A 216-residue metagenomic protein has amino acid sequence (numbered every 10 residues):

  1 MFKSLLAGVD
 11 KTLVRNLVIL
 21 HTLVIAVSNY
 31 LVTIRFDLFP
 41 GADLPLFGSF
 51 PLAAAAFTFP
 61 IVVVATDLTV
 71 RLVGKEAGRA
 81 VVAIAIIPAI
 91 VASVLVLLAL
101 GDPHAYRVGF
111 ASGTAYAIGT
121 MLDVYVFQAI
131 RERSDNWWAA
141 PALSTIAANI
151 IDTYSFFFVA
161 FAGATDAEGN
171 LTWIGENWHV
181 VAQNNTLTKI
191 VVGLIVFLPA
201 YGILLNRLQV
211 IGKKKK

Functional and structural regions predicted by a protein language model:
M1-K11, H21, A139, F157-A164 (+1 more regions): Alpha-helical transmembrane segments and their cytosolic interface
M1-R79: Hydrophobic transmembrane alpha-helices
K11, V18, T22, V27-I34 (+3 more regions): Short helix-perturbing small/polar motifs within transmembrane alpha-helices
V14, V18, E76-I87, N136-P141: Cytoplasmic-side transmembrane-helix entry/capping segments in multi-pass membrane proteins
T33-F47, A99-H104, T165-N177: Membrane-interface helix termini and inter-helical loops of multi-pass transporters
T66-G101: A glycine-rich, hydrophobic loop/mini-helix early in the fold
I86, G113, A117, P141-I150 (+1 more regions): Transmembrane helix-bundle signature of multi-pass membrane transporters/permeases
L95-V96, A148-A164: Hydrophobic alpha-helical transmembrane segments in multi-pass integral membrane proteins
